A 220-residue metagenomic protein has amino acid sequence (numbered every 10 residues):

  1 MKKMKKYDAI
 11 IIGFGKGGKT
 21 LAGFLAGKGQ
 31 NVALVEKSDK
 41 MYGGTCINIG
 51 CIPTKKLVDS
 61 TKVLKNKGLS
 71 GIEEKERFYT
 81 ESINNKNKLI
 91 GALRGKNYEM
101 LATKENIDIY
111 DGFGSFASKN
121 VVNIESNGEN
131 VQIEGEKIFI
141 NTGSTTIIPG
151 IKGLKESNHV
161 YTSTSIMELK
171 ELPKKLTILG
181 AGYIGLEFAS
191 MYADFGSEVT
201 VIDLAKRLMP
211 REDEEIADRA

Functional and structural regions predicted by a protein language model:
K3-G15, L172-G182: Beta1/beta-strand and adjacent pyrophosphate-binding region of the FAD-binding site in flavoprotein oxidoreductases
M4-Y7, F24-Q30, E36-L172, A205-M209 (+1 more regions): Glycine-rich flavin
D8-L34, G185-D194: N-terminal Rossmann-like FAD-binding beta1-loop-alpha1 element of flavoenzymes
I12, V35, N141, I178-L179 (+1 more regions): Hydrophobic residues in beta-strands of the RecA-like P-loop NTPase core, especially within AAA+ ATPase
G13, L89-I90, G180, E212: Residues that cap or flank secondary-structure elements
K170-L208, E212: Rossmann-like NAD(P)H-binding beta-loop-alpha module
